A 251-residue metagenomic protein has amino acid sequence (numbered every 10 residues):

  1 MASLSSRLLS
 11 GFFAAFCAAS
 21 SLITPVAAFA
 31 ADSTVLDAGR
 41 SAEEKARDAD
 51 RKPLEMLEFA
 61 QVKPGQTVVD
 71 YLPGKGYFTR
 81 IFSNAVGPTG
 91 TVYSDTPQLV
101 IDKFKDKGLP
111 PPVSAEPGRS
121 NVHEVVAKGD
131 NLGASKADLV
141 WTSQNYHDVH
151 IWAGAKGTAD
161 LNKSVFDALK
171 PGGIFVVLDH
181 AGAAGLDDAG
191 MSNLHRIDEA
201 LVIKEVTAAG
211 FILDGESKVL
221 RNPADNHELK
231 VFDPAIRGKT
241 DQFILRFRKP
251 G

Functional and structural regions predicted by a protein language model:
D32-F59: Class I SAM-dependent methyltransferase Rossmann-like catalytic core, especially the SAM/SAH-binding loop
G65-G74: Conserved class I S-adenosyl-L-methionine
K75-N131: Class I SAM-dependent methyltransferase SAM/SAH-binding core
S83-N84, K156-P171: A short glycine-rich, Lys/Arg-flanked "PGG" loop and its adjoining helix->strand segment in the class I
D130-V140: A short acidic, Gly/Pro-enriched loop at the edge of an enzyme's catalytic core that lines a small-molecule cofactor
D138-A159: A short SAM/SAH-binding and catalytic strip from SAM-dependent methyltransferases
G172-H180: Conserved beta-strand signature within the Rossmann-like core of class I S-adenosyl-L-methionine
D225-G251: Core SAM-dependent methyltransferase catalytic element
